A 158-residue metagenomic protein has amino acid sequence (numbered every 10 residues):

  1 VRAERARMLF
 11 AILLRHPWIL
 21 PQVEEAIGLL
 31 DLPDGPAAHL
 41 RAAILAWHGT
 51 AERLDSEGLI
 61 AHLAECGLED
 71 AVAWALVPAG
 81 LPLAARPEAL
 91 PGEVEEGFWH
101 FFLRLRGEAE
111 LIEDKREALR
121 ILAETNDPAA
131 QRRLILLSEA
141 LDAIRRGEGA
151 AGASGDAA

Functional and structural regions predicted by a protein language model:
V1-R53, W74, P78, P82-P91 (+3 more regions): Non-catalytic protein-protein interaction segments used by genome-maintenance enzymes to assemble and couple activities
H16-P17, L68, N126-D127: Short, solvent-exposed helix-helix connector turns and helix-capping sites enriched in acidic/polar residues
G28, L45, I60-E65, L76 (+2 more regions): Short amphipathic alpha-helical surface patches that mediate protein-protein
D31-D34, H39, H48-L54, P87-A158: Short, small/acidic-rich helices and loops at N termini and domain boundaries of DNA replication/processing enzymes
L59-H100: Accessory, often N-terminal, substrate/partner-engagement and coupling regions that sit outside the core NTP/cofactor
